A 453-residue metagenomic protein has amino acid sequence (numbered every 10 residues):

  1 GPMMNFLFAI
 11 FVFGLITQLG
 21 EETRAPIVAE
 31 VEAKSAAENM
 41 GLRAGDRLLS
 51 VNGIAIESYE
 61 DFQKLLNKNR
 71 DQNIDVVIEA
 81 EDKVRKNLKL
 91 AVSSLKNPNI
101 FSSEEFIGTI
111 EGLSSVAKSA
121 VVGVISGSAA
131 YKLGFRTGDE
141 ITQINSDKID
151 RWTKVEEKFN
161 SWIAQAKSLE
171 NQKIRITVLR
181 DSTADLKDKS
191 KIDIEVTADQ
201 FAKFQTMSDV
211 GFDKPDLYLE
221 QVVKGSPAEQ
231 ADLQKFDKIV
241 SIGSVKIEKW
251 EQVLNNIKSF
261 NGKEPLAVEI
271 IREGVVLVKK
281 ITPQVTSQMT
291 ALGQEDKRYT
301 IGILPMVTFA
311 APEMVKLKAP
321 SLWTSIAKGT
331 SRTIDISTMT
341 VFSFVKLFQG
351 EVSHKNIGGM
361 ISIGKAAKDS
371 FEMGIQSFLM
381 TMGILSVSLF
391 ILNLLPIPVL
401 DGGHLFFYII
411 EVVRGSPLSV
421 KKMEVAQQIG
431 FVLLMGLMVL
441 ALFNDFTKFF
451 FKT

Functional and structural regions predicted by a protein language model:
G1-E30, D82, K118, G123 (+7 more regions): Internal alpha-helical transmembrane segments
P2-A9, V51-S103, I144-K203, I270-G274: Interdomain regulatory linker/hinge segments that flank or connect interaction modules in polarity/junction/synaptic
V12, I16-E21, Q349-G350, E372 (+2 more regions): Short helix-capping/hinge motifs at transmembrane helix termini and TM-loop junctions
I27-L49: Short extracytoplasmic/periplasmic juxtamembrane "stem" segments immediately C-terminal to an N-terminal membrane anchor
G53, S146, S244, G402 (+1 more regions): Short, conserved catalytic or interaction motifs in soluble domains
E105-G134, E140, Q165-E170, R175-L179 (+6 more regions): Functional transmembrane alpha-helices
L395-L405: Transmembrane helix boundary and interhelical junction motifs in multipass membrane proteins
